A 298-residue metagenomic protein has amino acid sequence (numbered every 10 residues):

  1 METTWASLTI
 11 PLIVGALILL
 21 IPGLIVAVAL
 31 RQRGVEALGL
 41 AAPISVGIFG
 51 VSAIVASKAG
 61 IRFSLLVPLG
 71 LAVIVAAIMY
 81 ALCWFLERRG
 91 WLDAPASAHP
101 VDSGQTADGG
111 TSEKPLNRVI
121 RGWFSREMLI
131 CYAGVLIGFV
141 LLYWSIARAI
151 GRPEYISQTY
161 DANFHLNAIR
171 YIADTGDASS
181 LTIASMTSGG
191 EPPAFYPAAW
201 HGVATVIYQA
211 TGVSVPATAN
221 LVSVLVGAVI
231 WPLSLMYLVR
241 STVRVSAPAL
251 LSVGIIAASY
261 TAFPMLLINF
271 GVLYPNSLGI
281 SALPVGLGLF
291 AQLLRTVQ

Functional and structural regions predicted by a protein language model:
M1-L129: Membrane-embedded, hydrophobic transmembrane alpha-helices
L17-I21, G70-I74, V226-I230, S277-G286: Membrane-embedded alpha-helical segments of multi-pass membrane proteins, especially the transmembrane helices
I21-E36, I54, R89-G90, L233-L251 (+1 more regions): Transmembrane alpha-helical segments of multipass membrane enzymes and assembly factors that act on membrane-embedded
A42, V46, C131-G138, V253: Hydrophobic alpha-helical transmembrane segments of polytopic
R121-W144: Internal/C-terminal transmembrane anchor helices
L136-S281: Active-site lumenal/periplasmic loops and adjacent helix-entry segments of GT-C-fold, multi-pass membrane
L283-Q298: Membrane-interface transmembrane helices that cradle and orient dolichyl/undecaprenyl
